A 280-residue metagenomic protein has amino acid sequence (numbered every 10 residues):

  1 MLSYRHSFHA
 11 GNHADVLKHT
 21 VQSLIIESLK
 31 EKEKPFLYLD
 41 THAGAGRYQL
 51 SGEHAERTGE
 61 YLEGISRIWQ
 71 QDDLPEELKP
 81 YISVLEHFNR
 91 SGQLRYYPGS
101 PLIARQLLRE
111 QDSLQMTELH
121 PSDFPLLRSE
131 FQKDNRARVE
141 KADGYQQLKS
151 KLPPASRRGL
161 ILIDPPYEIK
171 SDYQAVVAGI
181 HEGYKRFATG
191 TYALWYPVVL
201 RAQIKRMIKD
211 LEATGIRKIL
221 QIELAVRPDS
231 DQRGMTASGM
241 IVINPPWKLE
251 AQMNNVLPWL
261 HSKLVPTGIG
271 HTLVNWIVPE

Functional and structural regions predicted by a protein language model:
M1-E280: Class I S-adenosyl-L-methionine-dependent methyltransferase catalytic core
